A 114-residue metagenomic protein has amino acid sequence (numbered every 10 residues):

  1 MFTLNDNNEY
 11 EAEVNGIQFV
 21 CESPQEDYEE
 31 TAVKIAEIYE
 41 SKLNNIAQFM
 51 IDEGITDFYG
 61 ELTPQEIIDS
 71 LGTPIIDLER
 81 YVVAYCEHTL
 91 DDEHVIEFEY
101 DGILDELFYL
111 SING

Functional and structural regions predicted by a protein language model:
M1-V82, C86-T89: N-terminal domain-onset segments
L78-G114: Amphipathic alpha-helical binding modules
